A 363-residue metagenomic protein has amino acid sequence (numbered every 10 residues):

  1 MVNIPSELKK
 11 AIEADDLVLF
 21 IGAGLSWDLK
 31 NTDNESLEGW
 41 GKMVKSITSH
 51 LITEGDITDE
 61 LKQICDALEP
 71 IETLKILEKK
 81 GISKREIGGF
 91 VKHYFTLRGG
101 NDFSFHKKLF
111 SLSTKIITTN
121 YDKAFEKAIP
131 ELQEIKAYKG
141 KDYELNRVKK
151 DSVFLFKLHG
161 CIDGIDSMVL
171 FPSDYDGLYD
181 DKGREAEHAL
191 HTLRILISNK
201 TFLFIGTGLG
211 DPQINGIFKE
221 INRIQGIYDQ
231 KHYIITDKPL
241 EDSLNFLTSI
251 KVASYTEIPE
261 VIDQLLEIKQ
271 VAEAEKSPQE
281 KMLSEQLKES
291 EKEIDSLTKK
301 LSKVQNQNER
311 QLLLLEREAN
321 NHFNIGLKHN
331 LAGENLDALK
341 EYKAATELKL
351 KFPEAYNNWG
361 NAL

Functional and structural regions predicted by a protein language model:
M1-L19, L25-L29, D33-N34, W40-G41 (+9 more regions): SIR2/sirtuin-family catalytic core signature
D33-V91, K136-K149: A phosphate-binding glycine/aspartate-rich beta-alpha loop in the early core of alpha/beta enzymes
L132-S198: Active-site gating loop/helix substructures
L313, A344-E347: Conserved structural position within tetratricopeptide repeats
A319, P353-E354: Helix-start (N-cap) detector for alpha-helical repeat units in TPR-like alpha-solenoids, especially tetratricopeptide
